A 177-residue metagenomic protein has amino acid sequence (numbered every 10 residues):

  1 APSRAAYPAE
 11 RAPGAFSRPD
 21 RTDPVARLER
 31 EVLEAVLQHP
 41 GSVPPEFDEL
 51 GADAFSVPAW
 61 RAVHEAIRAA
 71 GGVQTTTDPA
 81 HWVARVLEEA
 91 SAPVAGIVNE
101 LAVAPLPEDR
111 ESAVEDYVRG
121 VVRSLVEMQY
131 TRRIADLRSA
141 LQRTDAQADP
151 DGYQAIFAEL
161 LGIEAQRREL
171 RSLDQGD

Functional and structural regions predicted by a protein language model:
A1-T76, V98-P107, A135-R138, L173: Non-catalytic protein-protein interaction segments used by genome-maintenance enzymes to assemble and couple activities
R68-D177: Bacterial replisome coupling helices
